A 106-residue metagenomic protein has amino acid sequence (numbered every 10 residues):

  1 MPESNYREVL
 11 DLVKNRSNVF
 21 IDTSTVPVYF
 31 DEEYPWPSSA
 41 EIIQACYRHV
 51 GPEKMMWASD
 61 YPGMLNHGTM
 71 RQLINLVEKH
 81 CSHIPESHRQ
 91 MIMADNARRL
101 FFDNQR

Functional and structural regions predicted by a protein language model:
M1-M56: Catalytic pocket-lining loop regions of alpha/beta-barrel enzymes, especially the amidohydrolase/enolase/GH5 lineages
A45, H49-M56, L65-R106: Mid-to-C-terminal alpha-helical segments outside catalytic/metal-binding sites
D60: Active-site glycine-centered loops adjacent to acidic/histidine catalytic or metal-binding residues that shape
